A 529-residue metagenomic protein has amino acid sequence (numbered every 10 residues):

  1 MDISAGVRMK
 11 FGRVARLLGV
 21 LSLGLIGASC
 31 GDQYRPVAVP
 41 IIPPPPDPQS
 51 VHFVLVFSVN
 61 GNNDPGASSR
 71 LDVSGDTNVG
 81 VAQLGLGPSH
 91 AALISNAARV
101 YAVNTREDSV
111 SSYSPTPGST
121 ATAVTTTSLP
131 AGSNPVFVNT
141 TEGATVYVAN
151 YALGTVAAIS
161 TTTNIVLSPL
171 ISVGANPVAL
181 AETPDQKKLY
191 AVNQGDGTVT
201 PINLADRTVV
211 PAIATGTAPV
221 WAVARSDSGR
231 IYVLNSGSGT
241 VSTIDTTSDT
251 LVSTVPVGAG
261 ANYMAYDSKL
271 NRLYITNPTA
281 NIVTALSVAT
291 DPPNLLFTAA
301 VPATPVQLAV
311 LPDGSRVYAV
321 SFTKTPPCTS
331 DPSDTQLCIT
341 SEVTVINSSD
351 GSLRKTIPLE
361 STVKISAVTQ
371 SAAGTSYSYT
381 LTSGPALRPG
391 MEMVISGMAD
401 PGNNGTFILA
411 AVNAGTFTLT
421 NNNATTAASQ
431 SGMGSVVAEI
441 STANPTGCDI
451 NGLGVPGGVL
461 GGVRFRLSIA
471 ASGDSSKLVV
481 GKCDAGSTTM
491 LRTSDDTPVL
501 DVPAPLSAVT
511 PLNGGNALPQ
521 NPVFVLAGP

Functional and structural regions predicted by a protein language model:
M1, M9, M264, M391-M393 (+4 more regions): Detector for methionine-enriched segments
M1-A28: Sec-dependent bacterial lipoprotein signal peptides
D2, V20, G27, S226 (+2 more regions): Intrinsically disordered, low-complexity segments
R13, L18-L21, V223, A265 (+4 more regions): N-terminal hydrophobic or amphipathic segments with adjacent small-residue motifs that include Sec signal peptides
G19, P169, Y379: Generic anion/oxyanion-binding catalytic loop in active/binding sites
C30-S361, I440-P529: Predominantly soluble domains enriched in secretory-pathway, periplasmic, or organellar proteins
T362-C448: Small/polar beta-strand repeat architecture
